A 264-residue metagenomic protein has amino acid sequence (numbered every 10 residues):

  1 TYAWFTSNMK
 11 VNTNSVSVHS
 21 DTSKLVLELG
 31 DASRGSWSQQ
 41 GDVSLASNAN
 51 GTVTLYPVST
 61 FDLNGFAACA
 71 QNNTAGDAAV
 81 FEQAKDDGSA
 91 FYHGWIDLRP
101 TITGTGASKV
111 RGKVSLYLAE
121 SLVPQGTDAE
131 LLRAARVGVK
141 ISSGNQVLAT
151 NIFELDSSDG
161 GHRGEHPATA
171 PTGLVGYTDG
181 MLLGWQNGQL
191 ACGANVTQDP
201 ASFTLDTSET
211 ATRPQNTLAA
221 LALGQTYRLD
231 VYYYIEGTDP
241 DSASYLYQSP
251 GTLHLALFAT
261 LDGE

Functional and structural regions predicted by a protein language model:
T1-F61, Y247-E264: Short, polar/proline-rich extracytoplasmic segments that appear immediately after membrane translocation
V11-T13, K109-G112, L148: Short acidic/proline- and small/hydrophobic-mixed sequence motifs that coincide with surface turns and coil-to-beta
V16, F66, Y117, S121 (+1 more regions): Generic beta-strand hydrophobic packing signal
V26-V43, D128, R133-R136, I141-V147: Polar/acidic, low-complexity leader/linker segments enriched in S/T/G and N/D
S33-R99: Extracytoplasmic/periplasmic/luminal assembly and interaction segments in envelope/secretory/respiratory proteins
A70-P124, Y177-E264: C-terminal, structured domain-capping segment
R133-Q198: Low-complexity, serine/threonine/proline-enriched polar segments
